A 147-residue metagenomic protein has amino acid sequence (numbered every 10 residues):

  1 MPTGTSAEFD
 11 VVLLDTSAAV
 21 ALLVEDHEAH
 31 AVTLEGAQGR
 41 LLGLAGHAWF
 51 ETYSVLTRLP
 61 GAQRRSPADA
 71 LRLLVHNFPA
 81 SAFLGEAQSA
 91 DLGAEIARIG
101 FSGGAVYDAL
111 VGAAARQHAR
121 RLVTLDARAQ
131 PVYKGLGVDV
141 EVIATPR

Functional and structural regions predicted by a protein language model:
M1-L44, L59-D69, R147: Short, well-structured N-terminal submotif of metal-dependent ribonuclease cores
M1-V11, G112-R147: Acidic, PIN/NYN-like endoribonuclease modules and their adjacent C-terminal/linker elements
A18-A19, A48, Q88, L110-V111 (+1 more regions): Alpha-helix capping/helix-boundary segments
G46-F50, H76-G100: Acidic catalytic patch
